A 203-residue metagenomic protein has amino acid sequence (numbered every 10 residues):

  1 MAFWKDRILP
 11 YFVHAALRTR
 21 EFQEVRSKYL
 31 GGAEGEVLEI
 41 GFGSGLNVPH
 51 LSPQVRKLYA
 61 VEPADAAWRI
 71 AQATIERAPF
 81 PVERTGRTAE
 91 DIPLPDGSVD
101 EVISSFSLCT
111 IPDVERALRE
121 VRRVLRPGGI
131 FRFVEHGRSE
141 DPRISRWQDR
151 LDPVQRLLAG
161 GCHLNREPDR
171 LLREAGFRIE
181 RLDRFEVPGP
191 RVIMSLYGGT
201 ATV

Functional and structural regions predicted by a protein language model:
D6, P10-T19, V134-V192: C-terminal alpha-helical "lid/dimerization" subdomain adjacent to the S-adenosyl-L-methionine
A16-E36, L46-H50: Conserved alpha-helix/loop element of class I SAM-dependent methyltransferases that forms part of the SAM/SAH-binding
L38-D91: Class I SAM-dependent methyltransferase SAM/SAH-binding core
E90-V102: A short acidic, Gly/Pro-enriched loop at the edge of an enzyme's catalytic core that lines a small-molecule cofactor
D100-V114: A short SAM/SAH-binding and catalytic strip from SAM-dependent methyltransferases
E115-I130: A short glycine-rich, Lys/Arg-flanked "PGG" loop and its adjoining helix->strand segment in the class I
Y197-V203: C-terminal lobe and adjacent flexible extensions of AdoMet/dcAdoMet transferase-like proteins
